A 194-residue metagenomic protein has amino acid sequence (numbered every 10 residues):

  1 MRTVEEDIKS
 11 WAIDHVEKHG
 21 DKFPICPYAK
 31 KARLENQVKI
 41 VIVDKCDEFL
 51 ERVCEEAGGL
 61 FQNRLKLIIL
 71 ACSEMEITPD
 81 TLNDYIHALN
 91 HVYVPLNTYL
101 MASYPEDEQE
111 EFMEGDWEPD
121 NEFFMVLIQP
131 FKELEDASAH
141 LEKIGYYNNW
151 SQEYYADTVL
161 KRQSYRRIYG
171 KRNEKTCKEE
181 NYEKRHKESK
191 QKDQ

Functional and structural regions predicted by a protein language model:
M1-Q194: Expand to "…catalyze enediolate/carbanion chemistry for C-C bond making/breaking, isomerization, decarboxylation
